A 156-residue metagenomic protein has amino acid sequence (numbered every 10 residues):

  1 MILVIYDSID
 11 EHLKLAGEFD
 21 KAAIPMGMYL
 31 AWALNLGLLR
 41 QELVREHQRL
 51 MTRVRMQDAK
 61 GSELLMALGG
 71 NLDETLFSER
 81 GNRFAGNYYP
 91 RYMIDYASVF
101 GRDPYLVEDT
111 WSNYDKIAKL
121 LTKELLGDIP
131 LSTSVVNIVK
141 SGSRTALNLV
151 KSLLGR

Functional and structural regions predicted by a protein language model:
M1-S62: N-terminal low-complexity, intrinsically disordered segments
H12, T75, L120, N148 (+1 more regions): Acidic/proline-rich low-complexity IDRs
R45-T52, F84, V136, K140: A sequence-level detector of short, solvent-exposed, charge-rich linear segments
R55-P130: Amphipathic protein-protein interaction modules
T133-R156: Glycine-rich, aromatic-bearing surface loops/beta-hairpins
